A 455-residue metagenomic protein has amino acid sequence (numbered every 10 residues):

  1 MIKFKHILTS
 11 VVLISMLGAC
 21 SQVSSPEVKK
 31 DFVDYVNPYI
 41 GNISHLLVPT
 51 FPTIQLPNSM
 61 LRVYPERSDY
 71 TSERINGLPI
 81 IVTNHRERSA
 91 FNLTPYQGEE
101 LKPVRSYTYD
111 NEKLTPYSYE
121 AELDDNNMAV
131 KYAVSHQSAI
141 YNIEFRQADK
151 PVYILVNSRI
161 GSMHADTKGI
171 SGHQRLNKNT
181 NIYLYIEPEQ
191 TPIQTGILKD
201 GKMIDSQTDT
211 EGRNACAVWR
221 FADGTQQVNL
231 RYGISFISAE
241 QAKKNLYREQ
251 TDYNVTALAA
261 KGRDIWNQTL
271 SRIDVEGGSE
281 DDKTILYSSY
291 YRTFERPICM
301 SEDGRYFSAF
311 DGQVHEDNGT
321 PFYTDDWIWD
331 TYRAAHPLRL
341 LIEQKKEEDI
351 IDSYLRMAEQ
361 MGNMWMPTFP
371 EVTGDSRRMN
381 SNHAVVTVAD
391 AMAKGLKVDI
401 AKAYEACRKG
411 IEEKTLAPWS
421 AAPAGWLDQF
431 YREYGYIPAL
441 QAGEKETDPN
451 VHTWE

Functional and structural regions predicted by a protein language model:
M1-L8: Bacterial N-terminal signal peptides that target proteins for export
V11: Nuclease and nuclease-like effector domains acting on nucleic acids or nucleotide cofactors
I14-S15: Repetitive helical segments and hydrophobic/amphipathic motifs
G18-A19: C-terminal motif of bacterial Sec signal peptides marking the signal peptidase cleavage site
Q22: Conserved binding/recognition cores within well-folded domains
S25-W454: Accessory carbohydrate-recognition regions in carbohydrate-active enzymes
